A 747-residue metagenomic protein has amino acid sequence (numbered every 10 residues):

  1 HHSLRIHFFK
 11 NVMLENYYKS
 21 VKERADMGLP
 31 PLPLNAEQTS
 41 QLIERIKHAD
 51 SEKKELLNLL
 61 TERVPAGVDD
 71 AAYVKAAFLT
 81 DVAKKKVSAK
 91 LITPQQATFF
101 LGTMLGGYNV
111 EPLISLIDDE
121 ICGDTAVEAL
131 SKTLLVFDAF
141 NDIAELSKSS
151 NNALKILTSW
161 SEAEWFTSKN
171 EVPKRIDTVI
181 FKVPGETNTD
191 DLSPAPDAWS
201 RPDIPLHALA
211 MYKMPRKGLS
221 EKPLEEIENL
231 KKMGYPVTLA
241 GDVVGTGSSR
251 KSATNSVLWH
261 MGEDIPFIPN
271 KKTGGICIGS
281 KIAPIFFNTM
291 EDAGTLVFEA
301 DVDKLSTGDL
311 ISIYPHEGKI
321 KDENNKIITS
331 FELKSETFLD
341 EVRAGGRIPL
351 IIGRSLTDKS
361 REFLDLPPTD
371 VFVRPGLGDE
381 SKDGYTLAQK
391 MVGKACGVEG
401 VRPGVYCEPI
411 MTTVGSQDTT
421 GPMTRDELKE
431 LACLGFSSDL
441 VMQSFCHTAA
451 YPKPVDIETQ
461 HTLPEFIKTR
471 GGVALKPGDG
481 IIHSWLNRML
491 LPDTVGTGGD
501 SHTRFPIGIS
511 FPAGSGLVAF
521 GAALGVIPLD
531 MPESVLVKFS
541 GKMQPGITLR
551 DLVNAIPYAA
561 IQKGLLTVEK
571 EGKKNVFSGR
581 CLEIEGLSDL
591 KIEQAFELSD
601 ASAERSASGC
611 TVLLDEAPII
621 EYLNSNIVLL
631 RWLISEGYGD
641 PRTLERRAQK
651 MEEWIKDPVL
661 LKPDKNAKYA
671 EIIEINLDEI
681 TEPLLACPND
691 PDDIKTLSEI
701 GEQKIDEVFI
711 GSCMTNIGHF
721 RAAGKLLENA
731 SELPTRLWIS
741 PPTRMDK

Functional and structural regions predicted by a protein language model:
H1-V12: Short, Lys/Arg-enriched N-terminal segments with co-localized hydrophobic residues within the first ~10-30 amino acids
L14-I43, F338-V342, R347-I351: Amphipathic alpha-helical packing elements
M27-L32, K54-D70, K84-G106, P112-S115 (+2 more regions): Structural detector for internal amphipathic alpha-helices that build alpha-solenoid repeat scaffolds
A36, D69-K75: Helix-turn-helix repeat elements of alpha-solenoid scaffolds
Q38, I46-K47, V64-P65: Extracellular beta-propeller repeat domains
L42, L56, V74-K84, V110-I114 (+1 more regions): Buried hydrophobic core positions in alpha-solenoid tandem helical repeats
E44-K53: Short, contiguous, helix-prone interaction/anchoring segments in small proteins
N109, L113-D118, T125-K747: Fe-S-dependent hydro-lyases/dehydratases of central metabolism
